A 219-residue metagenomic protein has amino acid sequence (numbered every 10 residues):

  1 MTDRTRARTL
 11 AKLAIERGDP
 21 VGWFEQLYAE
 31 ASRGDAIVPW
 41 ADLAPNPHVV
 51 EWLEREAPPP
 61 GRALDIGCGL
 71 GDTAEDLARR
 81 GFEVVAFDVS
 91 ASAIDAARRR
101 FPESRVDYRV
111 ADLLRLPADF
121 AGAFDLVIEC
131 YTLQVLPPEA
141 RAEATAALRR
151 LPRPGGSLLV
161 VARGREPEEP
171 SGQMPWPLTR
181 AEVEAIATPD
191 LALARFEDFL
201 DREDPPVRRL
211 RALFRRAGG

Functional and structural regions predicted by a protein language model:
M1-F120, L136-G219: Class I (Rossmann-like) S-adenosyl-L-methionine-dependent methyltransferase catalytic domain, capturing the SAM-binding
D125: Conserved acidic residues
I128: A conserved beta-strand element that flanks and buttresses the S-adenosyl-L-methionine
Y131-V135: Short catalytic micro-motifs in class I SAM-dependent methyltransferases
